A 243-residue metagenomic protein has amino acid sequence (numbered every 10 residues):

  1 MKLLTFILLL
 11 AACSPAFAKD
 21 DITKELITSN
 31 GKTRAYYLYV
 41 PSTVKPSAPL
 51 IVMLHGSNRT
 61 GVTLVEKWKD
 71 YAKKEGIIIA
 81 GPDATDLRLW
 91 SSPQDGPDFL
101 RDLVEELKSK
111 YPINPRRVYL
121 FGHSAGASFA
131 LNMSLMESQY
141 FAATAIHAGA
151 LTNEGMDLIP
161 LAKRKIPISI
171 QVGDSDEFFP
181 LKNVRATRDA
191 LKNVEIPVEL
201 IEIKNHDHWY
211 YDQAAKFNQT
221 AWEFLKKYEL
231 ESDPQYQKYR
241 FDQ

Functional and structural regions predicted by a protein language model:
L3-C13: Sec-dependent N-terminal signal peptides
C13-L50, K74, S92-D95, D102 (+7 more regions): A domain-start/cap signature at the N-terminus of enzymes
V44-L89, N153, E177-F178: Short substrate-entry loop that stabilizes the transition state in hydrolases
V62-K69, L103, A148-L161, K182 (+1 more regions): Alpha-helical scaffolding within the catalytic cores of extracellular/periplasmic polymer-degrading hydrolases
G81-D98, D102, E106: Cap/lid segment of the alpha/beta-hydrolase catalytic domain
S109, R116-R164: Primarily recognizes the serine-hydrolase "nucleophile elbow" in alpha/beta-hydrolase and SGNH/GDSL folds
S169-V172: Short beta-strand/loop motif that positions the catalytic acidic residue of the alpha/beta-hydrolase fold
H206-A214: Catalytic histidine-centered segment of alpha/beta-hydrolase-like enzymes
